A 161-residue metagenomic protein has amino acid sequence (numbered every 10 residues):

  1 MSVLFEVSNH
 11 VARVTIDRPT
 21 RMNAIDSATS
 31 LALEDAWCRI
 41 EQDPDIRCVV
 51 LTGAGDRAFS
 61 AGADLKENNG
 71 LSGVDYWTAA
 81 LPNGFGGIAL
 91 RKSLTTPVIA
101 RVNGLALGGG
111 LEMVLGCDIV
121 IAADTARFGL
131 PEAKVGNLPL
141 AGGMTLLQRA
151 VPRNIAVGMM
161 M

Functional and structural regions predicted by a protein language model:
M1-D56: Conserved CoA-thioester-binding segment of acyl-CoA-metabolizing enzymes
V14, L51, D64, M113-L115: Hydrophobic/aromatic residues within transmembrane alpha-helices of multi-pass small-molecule transporters
A24-S27, A61, G70, G116 (+1 more regions): Phosphate-coordinating loops and pocket residues in cytosolic domains that bind phosphorylated ligands
S30-A32, C38-Q42, L65-N103, V135: An acidic, glycine-rich surface segment that forms the CoA-thioester-binding/catalytic face of crotonase-fold enzymes
G55-R57, G104-L105: Short glycine-rich anion-binding loops that position phosphate/pyrophosphate groups of nucleotides and phosphorylated
D56-E67: Amphipathic alpha-helical interaction surfaces in cytosolic regulatory modules
L90-M161: Crotonase-fold acyl-CoA enzyme core
